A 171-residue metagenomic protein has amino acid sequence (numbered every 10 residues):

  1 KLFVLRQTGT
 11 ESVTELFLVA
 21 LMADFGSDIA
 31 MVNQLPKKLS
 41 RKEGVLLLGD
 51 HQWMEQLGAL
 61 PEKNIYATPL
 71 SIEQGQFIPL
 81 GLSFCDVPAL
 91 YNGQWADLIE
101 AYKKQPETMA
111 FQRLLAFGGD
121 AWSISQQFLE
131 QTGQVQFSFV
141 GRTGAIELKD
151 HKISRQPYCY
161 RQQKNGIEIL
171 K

Functional and structural regions predicted by a protein language model:
K1-K171: Extracytosolic ligand-binding ectodomains
